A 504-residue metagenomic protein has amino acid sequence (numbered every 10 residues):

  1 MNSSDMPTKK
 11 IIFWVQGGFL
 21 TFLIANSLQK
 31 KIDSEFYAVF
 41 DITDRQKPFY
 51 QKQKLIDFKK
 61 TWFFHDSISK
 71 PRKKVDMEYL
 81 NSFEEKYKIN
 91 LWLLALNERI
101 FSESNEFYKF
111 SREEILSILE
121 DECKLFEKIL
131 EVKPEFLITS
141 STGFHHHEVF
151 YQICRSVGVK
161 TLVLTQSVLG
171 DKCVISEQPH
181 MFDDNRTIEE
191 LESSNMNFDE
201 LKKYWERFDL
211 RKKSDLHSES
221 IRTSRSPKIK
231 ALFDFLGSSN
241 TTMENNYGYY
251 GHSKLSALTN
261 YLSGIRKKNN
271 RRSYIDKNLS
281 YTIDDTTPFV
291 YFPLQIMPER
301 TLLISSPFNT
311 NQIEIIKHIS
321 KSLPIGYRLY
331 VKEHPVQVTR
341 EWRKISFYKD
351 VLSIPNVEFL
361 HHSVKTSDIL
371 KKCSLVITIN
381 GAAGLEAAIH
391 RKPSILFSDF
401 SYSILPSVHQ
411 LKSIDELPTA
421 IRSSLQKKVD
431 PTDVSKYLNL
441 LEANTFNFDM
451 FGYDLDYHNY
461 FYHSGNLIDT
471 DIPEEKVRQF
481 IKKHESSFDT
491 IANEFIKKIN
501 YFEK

Functional and structural regions predicted by a protein language model:
D5-G18, F40-I42, S111, I138 (+1 more regions): Nucleotide-activated donor-dependent transferases that construct or modify glycoconjugates
L23-S34, H318-I325: A short, Lys/Arg-enriched amphipathic alpha-helix followed by its capping loop at the start of a domain
S27-C123, V168-N270, T490-E503: Conserved N-terminal ligand/cofactor-binding loop architecture of enzyme catalytic domains
K124-R186: Conserved nucleotide-sugar donor-interacting segment of glycosyltransferase catalytic cores, predominantly GT-B
T139-S140, H362-H409: A donor-sugar binding/catalytic signature common to diverse glycosyltransferases and related nucleotide-sugar
N185, N195-H252, S273-L279, T286 (+1 more regions): C-terminal amphipathic helix plus adjacent low-complexity, charged tail appended to glycosyltransferase catalytic
D284-I313, H318-S320, E333-Q337: Active-site donor-nucleotide binding/catalytic segment of nucleotide-sugar enzymes
H318-H361: Catalytic donor nucleotide-activated moiety binding site of glycosyltransferases and closely related
